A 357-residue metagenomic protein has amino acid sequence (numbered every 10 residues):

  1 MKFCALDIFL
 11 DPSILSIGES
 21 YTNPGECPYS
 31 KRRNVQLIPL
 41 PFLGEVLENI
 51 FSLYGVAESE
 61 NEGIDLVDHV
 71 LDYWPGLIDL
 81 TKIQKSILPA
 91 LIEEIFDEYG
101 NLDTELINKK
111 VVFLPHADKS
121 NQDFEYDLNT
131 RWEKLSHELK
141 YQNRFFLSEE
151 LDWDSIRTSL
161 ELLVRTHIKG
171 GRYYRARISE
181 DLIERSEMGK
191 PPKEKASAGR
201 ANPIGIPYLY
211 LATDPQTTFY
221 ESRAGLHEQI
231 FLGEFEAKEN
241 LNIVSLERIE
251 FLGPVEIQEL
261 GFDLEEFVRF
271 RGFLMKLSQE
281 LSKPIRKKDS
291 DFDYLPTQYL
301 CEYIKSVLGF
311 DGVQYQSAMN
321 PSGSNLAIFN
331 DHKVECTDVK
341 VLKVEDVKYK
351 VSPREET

Functional and structural regions predicted by a protein language model:
M1-G170, R175-N202, G225-T357: Active-site and NAD+-binding cores of ADP-ribose-processing enzymes
I206-L211: A short, exposed loop/beta-hairpin motif centered on an aromatic-Gly-Thr core
P215-L226: Short active-site loop/helix that positions an aromatic residue
